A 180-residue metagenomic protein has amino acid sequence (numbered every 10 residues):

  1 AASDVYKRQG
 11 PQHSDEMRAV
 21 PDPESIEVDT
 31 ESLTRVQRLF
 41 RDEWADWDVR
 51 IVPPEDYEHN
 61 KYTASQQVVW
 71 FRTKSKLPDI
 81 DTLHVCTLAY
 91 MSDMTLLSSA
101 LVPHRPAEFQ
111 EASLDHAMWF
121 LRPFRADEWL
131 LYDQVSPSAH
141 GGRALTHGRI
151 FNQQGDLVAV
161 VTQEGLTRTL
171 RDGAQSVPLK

Functional and structural regions predicted by a protein language model:
A1, G148-I150: Generic short beta-strand
A2-Y6: Short, small-residue-biased leader/transition segments that mark boundaries at the very start of proteins
R8, S138, G165-T167: A short acidic/small-residue loop/turn micro-motif
H13-I80, K180: Non-catalytic linker/capping segments at the edges of enzyme domains
R72-S99: Hot-dog-fold acyl-thioester-processing enzymes
L96-L130, T162: Hydrophobic beta-strand-centered segment that forms part of the acyl-chain substrate-binding groove
F124-L131, P137-R143, D156: Beta-rich strand-turn-strand
R143, E164-G165: A generic structural motif
